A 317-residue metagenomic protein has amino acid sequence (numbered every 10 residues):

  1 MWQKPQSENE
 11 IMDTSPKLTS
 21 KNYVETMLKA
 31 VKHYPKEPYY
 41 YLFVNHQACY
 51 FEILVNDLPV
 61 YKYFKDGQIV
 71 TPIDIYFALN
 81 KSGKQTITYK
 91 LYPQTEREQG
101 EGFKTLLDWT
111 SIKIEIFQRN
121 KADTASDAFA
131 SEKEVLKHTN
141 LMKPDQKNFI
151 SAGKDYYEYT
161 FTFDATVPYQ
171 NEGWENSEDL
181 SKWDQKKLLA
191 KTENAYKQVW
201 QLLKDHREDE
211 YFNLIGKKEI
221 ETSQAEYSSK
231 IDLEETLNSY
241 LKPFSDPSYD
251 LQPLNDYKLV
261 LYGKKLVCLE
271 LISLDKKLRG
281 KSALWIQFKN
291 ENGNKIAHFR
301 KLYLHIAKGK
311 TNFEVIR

Functional and structural regions predicted by a protein language model:
M1-Y50, L91-D205, G216-K217, E221-Q224 (+1 more regions): Beta-strand-rich recognition domains
Y50-G67, F117: Short strand-turn-strand beta-turns centered on an Asx-Gly dipeptide
V60-K62, I73-A78: Beta-strand-rich interaction surfaces with strong enrichment in secreted/lumenal proteins
K81-Y92: Short, well-structured beta-strand segments within conserved domains
E208-F212: Solenoid-repeat scaffolds in large eukaryotic assemblies
E219-E235: Short, charge-rich amphipathic alpha-helical segments embedded in non-transmembrane helical bundles/solenoids
K230-D250: A solvent-exposed, acidic/Ser-Thr-rich amphipathic alpha-helical stretch
